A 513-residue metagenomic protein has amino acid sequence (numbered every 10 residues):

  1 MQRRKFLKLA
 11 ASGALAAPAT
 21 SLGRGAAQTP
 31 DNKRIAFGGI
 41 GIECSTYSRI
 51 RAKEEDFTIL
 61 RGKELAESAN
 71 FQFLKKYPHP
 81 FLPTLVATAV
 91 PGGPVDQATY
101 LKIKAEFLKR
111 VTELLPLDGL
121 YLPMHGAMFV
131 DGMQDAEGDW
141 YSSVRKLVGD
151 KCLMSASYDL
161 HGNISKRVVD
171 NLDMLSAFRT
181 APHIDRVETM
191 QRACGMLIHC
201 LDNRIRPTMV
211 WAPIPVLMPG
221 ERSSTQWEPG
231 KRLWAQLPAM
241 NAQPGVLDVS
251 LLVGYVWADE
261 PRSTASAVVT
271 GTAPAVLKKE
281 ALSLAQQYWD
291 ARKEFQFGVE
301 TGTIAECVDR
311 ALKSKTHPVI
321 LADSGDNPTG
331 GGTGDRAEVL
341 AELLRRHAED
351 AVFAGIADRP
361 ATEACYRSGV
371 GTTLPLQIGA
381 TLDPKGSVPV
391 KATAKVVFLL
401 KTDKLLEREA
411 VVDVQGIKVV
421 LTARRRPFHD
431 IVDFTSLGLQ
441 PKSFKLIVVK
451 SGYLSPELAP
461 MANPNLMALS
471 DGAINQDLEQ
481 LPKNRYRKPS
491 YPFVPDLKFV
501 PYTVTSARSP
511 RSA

Functional and structural regions predicted by a protein language model:
K5-R24: N-terminal export signals
T20-G39: C-terminal segment of N-terminal export signals and the immediately downstream linker at the start of the mature
K33-R110, T264, V268: N-terminal glycine-rich anion-binding loop in soluble enzyme alpha/beta folds
A36, I40, Q97-T99, K104 (+3 more regions): Active-site histidine-anchored catalytic micro-motif
P78-L85, P91, S155, G162-V256: Cap/lid and interdomain-hinge subdomains that line or gate substrate/regulatory clefts in soluble alpha/beta enzymes
P83, W289, K404-A513: Extended hydrophobic packing segments that form well-structured cores
E221-Q415, V420: Hard-cation-handling environments
